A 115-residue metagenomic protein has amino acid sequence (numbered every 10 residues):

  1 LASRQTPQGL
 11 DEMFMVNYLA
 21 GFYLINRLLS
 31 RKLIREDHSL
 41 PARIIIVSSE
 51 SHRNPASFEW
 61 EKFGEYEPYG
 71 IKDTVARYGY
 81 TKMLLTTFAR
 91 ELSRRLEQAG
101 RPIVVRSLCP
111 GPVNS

Functional and structural regions predicted by a protein language model:
L1-N114: Rossmann-fold NAD(P)H-dependent dehydrogenase/reductase core
